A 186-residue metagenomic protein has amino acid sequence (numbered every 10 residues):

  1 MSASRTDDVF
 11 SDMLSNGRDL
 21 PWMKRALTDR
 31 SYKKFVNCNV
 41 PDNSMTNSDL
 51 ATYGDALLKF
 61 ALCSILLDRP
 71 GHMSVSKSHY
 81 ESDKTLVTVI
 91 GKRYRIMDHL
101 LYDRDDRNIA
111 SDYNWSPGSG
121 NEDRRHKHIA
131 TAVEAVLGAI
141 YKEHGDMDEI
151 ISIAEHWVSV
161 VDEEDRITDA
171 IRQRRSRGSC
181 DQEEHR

Functional and structural regions predicted by a protein language model:
M1-R186: Double-stranded RNA-binding/processing signature
